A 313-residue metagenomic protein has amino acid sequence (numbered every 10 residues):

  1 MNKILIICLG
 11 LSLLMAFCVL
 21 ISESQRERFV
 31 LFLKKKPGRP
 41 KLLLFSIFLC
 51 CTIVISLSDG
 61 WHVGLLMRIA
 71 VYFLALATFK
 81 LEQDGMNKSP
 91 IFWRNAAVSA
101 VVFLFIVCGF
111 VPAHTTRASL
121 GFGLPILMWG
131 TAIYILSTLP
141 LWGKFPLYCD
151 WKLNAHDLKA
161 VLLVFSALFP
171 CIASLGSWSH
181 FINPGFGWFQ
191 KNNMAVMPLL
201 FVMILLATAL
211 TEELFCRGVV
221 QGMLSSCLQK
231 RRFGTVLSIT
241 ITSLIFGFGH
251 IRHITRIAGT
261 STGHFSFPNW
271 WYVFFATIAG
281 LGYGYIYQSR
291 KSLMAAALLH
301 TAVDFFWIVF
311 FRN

Functional and structural regions predicted by a protein language model:
I6-V30: N-terminal signal-anchor/start-transfer transmembrane helix
L11-F17, A70-T78, M128-L141, I204-A209 (+2 more regions): Hydrophobic cores of alpha-helical transmembrane segments in multi-pass inner/ER membrane proteins, independent
I21-R28, T52-G60, L81-G85, V107-A118 (+2 more regions): Juxtamembrane "helix-exit" motif on the non-cytosolic side of transmembrane helices
Q25-S46, P146-H156, S225: Membrane-interfacial, low-structure loops and terminal tails that flank and connect transmembrane helices in multi-pass
K36-P140: Alpha-helical transmembrane segments in multi-pass membrane proteins
S46-F48, A97-C108, H156-C171, C227 (+2 more regions): Small-residue-rich segments of transmembrane alpha-helices in multi-pass membrane proteins, especially helix faces
S89-N95, F110-T208, S226, G263-F265: Juxtamembrane helix-loop-helix connectors linking adjacent transmembrane helices in multi-pass membrane enzymes
A167-N313: Transmembrane helix-loop-helix hairpins at the membrane interface of multi-pass integral membrane proteins
